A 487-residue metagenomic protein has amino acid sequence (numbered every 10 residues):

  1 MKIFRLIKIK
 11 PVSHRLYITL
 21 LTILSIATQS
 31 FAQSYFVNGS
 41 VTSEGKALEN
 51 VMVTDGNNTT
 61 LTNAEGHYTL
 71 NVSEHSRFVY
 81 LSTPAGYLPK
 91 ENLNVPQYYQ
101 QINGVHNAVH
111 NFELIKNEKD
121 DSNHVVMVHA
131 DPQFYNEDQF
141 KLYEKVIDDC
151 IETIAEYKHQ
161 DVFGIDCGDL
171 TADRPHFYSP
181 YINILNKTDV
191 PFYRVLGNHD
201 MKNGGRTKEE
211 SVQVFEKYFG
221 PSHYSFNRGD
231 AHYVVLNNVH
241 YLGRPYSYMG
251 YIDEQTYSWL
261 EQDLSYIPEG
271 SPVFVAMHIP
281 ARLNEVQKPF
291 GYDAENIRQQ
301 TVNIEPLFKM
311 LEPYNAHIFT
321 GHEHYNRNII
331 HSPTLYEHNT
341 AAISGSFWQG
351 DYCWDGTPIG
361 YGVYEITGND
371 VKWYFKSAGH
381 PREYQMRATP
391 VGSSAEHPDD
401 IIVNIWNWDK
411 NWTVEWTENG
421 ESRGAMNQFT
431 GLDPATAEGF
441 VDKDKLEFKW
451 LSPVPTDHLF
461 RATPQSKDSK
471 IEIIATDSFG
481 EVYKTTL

Functional and structural regions predicted by a protein language model:
Y35-N38, T42-N57, E74: Short, ordered, surface-exposed loop/turn motifs in non-cytosolic proteins
F36, S43, T83-E91, V95-S179 (+1 more regions): N-terminal active-site segment of His-dependent metallophosphoesterases
V51-D55, V79, V414-W416: Hydrophobic beta-strand segments
T54-N71: Short, acidic Ser/Thr/Gly-rich low-complexity loop/linker segments typical of extracellular and cell-surface proteins
T69-F78, G356: Short Pro-Gly-centered beta-turn/loop motif in secreted/extracellular proteins
A85-E91, Q101, P175-E269, F290-F319 (+2 more regions): Extended active-site neighborhood of metal-dependent phosphoesterases/phosphodiesterases
L335-N419, D457-T486: Binuclear metal-dependent phosphoesterase catalytic core
D433-R461: Aromatic sugar-binding surface patches on proteins that engage polysaccharides or sugar-phosphate polymers
